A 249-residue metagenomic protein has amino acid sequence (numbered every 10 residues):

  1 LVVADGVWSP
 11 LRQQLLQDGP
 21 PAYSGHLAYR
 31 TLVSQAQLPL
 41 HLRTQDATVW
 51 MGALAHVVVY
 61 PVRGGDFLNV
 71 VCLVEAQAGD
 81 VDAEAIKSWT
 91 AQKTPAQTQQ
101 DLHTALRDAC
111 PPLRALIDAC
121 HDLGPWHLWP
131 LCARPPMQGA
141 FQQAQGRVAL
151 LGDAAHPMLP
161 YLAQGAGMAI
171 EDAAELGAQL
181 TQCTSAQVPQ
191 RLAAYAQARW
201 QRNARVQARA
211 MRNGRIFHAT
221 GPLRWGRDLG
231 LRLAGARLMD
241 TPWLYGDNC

Functional and structural regions predicted by a protein language model:
L1-H121: Conserved FAD-binding catalytic core of PHBH/FMO-like flavoproteins
V2-A4, V59, L102, L123-I216: Conserved mid-domain beta->alpha element of the FAD-binding
L15, C110, A163, F217-G221: Residues at alpha-helix boundaries and short interhelical turns
L16-G19, S34, E75, T181 (+4 more regions): A generic structural signal for secondary-structure junctions that act as hinges or helix/strand caps at the edges
S24, A186-Q190, W225: Alpha-helix N-cap and coil->helix boundary residues
G65, D108-P112, A186-Q187, Q201 (+1 more regions): Alpha-helical structural elements of signaling/regulatory helical domains
A208, R212-C249: Alpha-helical membrane-targeting segments
